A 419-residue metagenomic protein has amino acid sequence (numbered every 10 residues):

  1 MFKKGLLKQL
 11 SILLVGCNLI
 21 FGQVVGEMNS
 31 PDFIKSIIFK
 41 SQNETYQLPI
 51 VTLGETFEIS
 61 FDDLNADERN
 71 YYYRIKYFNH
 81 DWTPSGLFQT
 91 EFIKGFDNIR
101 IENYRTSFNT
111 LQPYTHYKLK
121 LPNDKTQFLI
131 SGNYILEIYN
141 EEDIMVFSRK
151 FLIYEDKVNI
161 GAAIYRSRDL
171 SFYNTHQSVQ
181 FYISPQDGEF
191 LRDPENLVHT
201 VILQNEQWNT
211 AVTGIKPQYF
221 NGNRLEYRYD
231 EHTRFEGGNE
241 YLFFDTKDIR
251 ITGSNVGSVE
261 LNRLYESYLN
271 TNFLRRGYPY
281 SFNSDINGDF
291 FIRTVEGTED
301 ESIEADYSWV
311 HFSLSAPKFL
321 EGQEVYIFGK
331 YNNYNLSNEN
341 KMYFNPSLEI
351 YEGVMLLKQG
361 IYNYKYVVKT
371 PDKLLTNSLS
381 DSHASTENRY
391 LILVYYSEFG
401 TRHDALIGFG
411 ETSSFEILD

Functional and structural regions predicted by a protein language model:
M1-V24: Bacterial Sec-dependent N-terminal signal peptides
Q23-V51, K157-L170, I286-E299: Short, compositionally biased P/S/T/A/G/V-rich stretches that sit at domain boundaries
M28, I153-H176, S385-F409: Low-complexity, Pro/Ser/Thr- and charge-rich linker/hinge segments at domain boundaries
D32-Y77, Y173-P185, E299-S313: Contiguous beta-strand segments within globular domains
H80-W82, T126, N140-V146, Q207-W208 (+2 more regions): Short acidic/polar inter-strand loop motif in beta-rich domains
K94-Y117, W208-P217, H311-Q359, P371-E398: Aromatic-rich carbohydrate-binding modules that target alpha-glucans
L111-I138: Ligand-binding face of N-terminal immunoglobulin V-set domains in extracellular IgSF glycoproteins
L269-E321, L406-D419: Basic K/R-rich, polyanion-interacting modules in nucleoproteins and related proteins
